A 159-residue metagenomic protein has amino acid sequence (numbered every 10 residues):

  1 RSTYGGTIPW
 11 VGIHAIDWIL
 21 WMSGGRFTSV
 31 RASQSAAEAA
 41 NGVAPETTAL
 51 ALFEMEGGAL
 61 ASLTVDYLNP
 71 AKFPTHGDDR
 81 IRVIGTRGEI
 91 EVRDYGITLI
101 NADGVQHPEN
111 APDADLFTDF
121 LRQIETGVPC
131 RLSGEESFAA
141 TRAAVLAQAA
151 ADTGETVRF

Functional and structural regions predicted by a protein language model:
R1-V43, G154: Predominantly a Rossmann-like dinucleotide-binding segment in NAD(P)-dependent oxidoreductases
Y4-T7, V105, T126-R131: Active-site rim elements
W10, D78, L132: Residue-level signal for the nucleotide or nucleotide-sugar donor/cofactor binding architecture
I13-D17, A114-T118, E135-R142: A structural signal for well-ordered alpha-helical segments within the folded catalytic domains of diverse enzymes
A40-E46, M55-F117: NAD(P)-dinucleotide binding in Rossmann-like oxidoreductases
A44-A49, A149: Short glycine/threonine-rich loop-to-helix capping motif typified by GTGT followed within a few residues by an Asp-Pro
A51-F53: Short beta-strand scaffold segments in enzyme catalytic cores
E56, R122-F159: C-terminal helix-rich "cap/oligomerization" subdomain common to oxidoreductases
